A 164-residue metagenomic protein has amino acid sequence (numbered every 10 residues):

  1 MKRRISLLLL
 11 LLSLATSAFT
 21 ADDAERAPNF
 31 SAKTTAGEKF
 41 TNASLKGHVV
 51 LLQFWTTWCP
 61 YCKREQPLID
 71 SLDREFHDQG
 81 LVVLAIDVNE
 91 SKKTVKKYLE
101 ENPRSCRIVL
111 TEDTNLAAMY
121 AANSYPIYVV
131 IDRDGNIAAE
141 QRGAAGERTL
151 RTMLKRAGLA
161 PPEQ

Functional and structural regions predicted by a protein language model:
R3-N29, K46, E163-Q164: N-proximal helix/coil linker or "cap" segments that precede and/or mark the start of modular domains
P28, T41, W55, V82-L84 (+1 more regions): Conserved Rossmann-like nucleotide-binding pocket used by diverse enzymes that bind dinucleotide cofactors
N29-V50, F76: A short beta-strand-turn-helix
H48-V50, F54-W58, S124: Short pre-active-site segment immediately N-terminal to redox-active cysteine/selenocysteine motifs in thiol-based
L51-L52, V83, Y128: Hydrophobic beta-strand anchors of alpha/beta hydrolase catalytic cores
T57-R64, I127: C-type cytochrome heme c attachment motif
K63-N102, E112-M119: Structural microenvironment flanking redox-active thiols in thiol-disulfide oxidoreductases
Y98-S105, T111-R156: Thiol/disulfide oxidoreductase modules built on the thioredoxin-like
